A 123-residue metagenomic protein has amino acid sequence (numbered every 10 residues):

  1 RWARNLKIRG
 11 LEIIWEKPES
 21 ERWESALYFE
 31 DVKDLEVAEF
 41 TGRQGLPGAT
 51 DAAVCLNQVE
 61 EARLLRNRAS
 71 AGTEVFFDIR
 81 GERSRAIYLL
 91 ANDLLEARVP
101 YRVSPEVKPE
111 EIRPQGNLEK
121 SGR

Functional and structural regions predicted by a protein language model:
W2, K7-P18, W23, P105-R123: Extracellular "leader-to-stem" segments immediately downstream of a signal peptide or signal-anchor in secreted/lumenal
W2, W23, D31, T50 (+3 more regions): Exposed loop/turn and edge beta-strand positions of beta-sandwich/beta-sheet ligand-binding modules
W2-N5, G10, D34, Q58-E61 (+4 more regions): Detector for repetitive beta-architecture
K17-E24, G45-A53, G72-D78, E96-V103 (+1 more regions): Short glycine/acidic-rich loop motifs that flank beta-strands on beta-rich extracellular proteins
